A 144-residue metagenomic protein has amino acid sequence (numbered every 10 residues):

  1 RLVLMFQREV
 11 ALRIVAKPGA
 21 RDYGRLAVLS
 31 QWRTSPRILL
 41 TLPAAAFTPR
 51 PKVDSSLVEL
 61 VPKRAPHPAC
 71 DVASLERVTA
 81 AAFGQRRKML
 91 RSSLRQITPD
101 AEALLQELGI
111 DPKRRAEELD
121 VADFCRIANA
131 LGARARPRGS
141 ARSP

Functional and structural regions predicted by a protein language model:
R1-E118, R126-G139, S143: Class I S-adenosyl-L-methionine
V121: Short helix-start
